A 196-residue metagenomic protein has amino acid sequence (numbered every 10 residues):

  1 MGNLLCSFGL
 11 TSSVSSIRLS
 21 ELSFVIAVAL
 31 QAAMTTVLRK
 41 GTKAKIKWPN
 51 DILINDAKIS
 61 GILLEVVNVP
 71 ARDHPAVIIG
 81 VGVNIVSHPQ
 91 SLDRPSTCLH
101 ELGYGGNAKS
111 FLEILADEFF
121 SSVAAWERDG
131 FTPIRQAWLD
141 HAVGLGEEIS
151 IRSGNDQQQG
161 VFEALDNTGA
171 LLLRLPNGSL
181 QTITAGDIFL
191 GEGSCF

Functional and structural regions predicted by a protein language model:
M1-P75, Q90, E101-L102, G106-D117 (+1 more regions): Contiguous, small/hydrophobic- and glycine-enriched helical/loop subdomains that border and often "cap" functional
G41-A44, A137-A142, Q159-L165: Short linear motifs in intrinsically disordered
P49, I59-G61, R135, G146-E148 (+1 more regions): Conserved beta-strand residues within beta-sheet cores
I79-V86: Conserved beta-strand-loop-short alpha-helix elements that form and flank the Mn2+/Mg2+-coordinating active site
V86-P95: Cytochrome P450 core scaffold surrounding the K-helix E-X-X-R motif and the conserved "meander" helix-loop region
L102-N155, G193-F196: Conserved, helical-rich catalytic subdomain that frames metal- and/or nucleotide-binding sites in enzyme alpha/beta
L145-F196: Conserved RNA-binding domains used in RNP assembly and mRNA/RNA metabolism
